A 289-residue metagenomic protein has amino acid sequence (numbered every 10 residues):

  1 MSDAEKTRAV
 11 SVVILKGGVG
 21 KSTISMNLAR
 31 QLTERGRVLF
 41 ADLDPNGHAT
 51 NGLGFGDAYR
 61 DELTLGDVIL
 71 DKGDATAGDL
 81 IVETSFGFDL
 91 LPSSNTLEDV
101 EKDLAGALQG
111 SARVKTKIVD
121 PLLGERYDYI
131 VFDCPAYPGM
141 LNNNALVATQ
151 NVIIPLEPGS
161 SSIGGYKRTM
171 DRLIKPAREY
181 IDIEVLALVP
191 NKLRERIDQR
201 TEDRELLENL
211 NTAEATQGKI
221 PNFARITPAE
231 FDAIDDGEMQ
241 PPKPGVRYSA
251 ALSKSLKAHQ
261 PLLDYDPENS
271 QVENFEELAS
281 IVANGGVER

Functional and structural regions predicted by a protein language model:
M1-R289: P-loop NTP-binding core
